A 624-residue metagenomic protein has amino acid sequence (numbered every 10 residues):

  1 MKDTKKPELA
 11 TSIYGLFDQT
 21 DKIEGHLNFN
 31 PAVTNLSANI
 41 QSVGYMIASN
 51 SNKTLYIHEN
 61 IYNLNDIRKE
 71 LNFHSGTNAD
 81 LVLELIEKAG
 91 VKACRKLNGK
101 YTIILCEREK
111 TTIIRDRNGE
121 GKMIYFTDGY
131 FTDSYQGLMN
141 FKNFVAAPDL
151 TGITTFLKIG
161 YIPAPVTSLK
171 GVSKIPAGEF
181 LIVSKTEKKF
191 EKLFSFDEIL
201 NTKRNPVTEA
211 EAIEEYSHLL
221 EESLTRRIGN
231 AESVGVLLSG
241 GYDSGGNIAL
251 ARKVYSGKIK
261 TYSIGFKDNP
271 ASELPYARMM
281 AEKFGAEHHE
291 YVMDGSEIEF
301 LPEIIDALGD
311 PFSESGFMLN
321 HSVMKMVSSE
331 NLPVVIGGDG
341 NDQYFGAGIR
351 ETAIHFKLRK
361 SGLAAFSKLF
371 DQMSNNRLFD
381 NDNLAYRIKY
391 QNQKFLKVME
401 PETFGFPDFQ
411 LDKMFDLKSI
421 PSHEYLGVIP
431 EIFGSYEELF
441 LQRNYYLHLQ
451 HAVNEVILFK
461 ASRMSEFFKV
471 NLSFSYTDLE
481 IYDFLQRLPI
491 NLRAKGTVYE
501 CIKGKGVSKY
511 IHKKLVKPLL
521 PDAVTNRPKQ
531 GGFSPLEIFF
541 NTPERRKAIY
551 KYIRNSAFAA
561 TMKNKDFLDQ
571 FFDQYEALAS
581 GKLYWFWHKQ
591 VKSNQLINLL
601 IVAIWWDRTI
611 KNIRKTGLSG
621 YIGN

Functional and structural regions predicted by a protein language model:
M1-A10, K92, G171-P176, L332-V334 (+1 more regions): Adenosyl-5′-phosphate
M1-E303, L308, N320: Cysteine-centered catalytic environments shared across enzyme families
N78, L97, D149, E209-A212 (+12 more regions): Hydrophobic (often cysteine-bearing) scaffold residues that line and stabilize catalytic clefts of nucleotide/cofactor
E87-V91, S361-G362, P521: Glycine-centered helix-coil hinge/cap
R117, H321-K397, E431, L458-I481: Active-site adenylate/phosphate-handling loop in enzymes that bind or generate adenylated species
E214-V236, K325-E330, A452-K460, A603-I604 (+1 more regions): Phosphate/ATP-binding catalytic cores across multiple sugar-kinase/actin-like superfamilies, primarily ASKHA
A249-K253, E282, K325, R487 (+1 more regions): Short, well-ordered alpha-helices that flank and scaffold nucleotide-derived cofactor binding pockets
E303-A307, S329, R350-A353, F539-N541: Short low-complexity, flexible loop/linker segments enriched in glycine and/or proline with clustered acidic
